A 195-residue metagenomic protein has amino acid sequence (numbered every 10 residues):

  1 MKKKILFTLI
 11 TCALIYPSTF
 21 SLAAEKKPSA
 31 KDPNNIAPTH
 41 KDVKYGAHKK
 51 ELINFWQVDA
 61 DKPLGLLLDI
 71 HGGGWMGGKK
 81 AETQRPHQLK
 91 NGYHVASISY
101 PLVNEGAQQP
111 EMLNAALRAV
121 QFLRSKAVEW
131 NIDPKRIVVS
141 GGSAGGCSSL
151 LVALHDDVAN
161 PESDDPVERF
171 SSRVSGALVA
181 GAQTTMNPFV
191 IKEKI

Functional and structural regions predicted by a protein language model:
M1-T8: Bacterial N-terminal signal peptides that target proteins for export
T8-S18: Bacterial N-terminal signal peptides
E25-D61: N-terminal cap/lid segment of alpha/beta-hydrolase-fold proteins
P63-G74: Short beta-strand element of the alpha/beta-hydrolase
G73, S99-V103, Q183: Short beta-to-alpha linker loops that shape the active-site pocket of alpha/beta-hydrolase fold enzymes
K79-S97: Short amphipathic alpha-helix adjacent to the substrate-entry channel of hydrolases
Q108-V128: Alpha/beta-hydrolase active-site loop
Q121-E193: Primarily recognizes the serine-hydrolase "nucleophile elbow" in alpha/beta-hydrolase and SGNH/GDSL folds
